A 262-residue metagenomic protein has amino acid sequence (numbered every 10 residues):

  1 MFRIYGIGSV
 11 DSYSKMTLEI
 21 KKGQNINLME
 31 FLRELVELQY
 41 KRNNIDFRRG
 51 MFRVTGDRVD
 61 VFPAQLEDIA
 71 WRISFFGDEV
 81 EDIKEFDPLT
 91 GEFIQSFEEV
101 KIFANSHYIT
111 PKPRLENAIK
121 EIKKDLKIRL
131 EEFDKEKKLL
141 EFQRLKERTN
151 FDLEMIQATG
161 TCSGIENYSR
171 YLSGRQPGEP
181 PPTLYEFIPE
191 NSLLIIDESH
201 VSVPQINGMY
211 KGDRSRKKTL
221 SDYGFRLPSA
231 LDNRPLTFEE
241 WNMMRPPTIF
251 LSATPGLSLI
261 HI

Functional and structural regions predicted by a protein language model:
M1-I260: ASCE RecA-like P-loop NTPase motor cores that couple ATP hydrolysis to mechanical translocation on nucleic acids
